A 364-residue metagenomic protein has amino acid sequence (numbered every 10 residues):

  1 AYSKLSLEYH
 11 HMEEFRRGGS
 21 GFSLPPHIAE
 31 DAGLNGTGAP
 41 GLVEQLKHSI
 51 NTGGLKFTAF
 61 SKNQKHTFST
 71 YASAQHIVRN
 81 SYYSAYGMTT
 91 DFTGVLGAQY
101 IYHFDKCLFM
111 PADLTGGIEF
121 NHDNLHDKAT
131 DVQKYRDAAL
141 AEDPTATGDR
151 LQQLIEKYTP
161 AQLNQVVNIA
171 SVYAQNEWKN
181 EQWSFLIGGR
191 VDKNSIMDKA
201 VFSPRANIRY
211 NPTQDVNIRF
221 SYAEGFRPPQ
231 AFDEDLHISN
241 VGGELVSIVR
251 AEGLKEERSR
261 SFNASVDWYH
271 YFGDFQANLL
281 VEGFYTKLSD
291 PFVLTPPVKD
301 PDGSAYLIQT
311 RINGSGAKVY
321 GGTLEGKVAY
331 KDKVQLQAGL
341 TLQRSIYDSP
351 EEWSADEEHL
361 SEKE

Functional and structural regions predicted by a protein language model:
A1, N63-M88, L163-S195, K199-R205 (+3 more regions): Surface-exposed extracellular loop regions of Gram-negative outer-membrane beta-barrel proteins
Y2-F60, A72-T93: Flexible loop and strand-edge segments within Gram-negative outer membrane beta-barrel domains
Y2-L7, N63-F68, C107-A112, Q182-F185 (+3 more regions): Repeated loop/turn-to-beta-strand initiation elements of outer-membrane beta-barrel proteins
L7-E13, T70-H76, G116-H122, I187-V191 (+6 more regions): Transmembrane beta-barrel strands of outer-membrane/channel proteins
L34-G54, G87-S184, Y222, S315-Y320: Outer-membrane beta-barrel transmembrane domain signature of Gram-negative proteins, especially the mid-to-C-terminal
V43-S49, A85-G94, A161-N168, N194-A200 (+4 more regions): Replace "Gram-negative outer membrane beta-barrel proteins" with "bacterial and organellar outer membrane beta-barrel
K65-S73, I77-R79, N211, R219 (+2 more regions): Membrane-embedded beta-barrel scaffold of Gram-negative outer-membrane proteins
K179-S184, L279, F284-K287, Y306-E364: Gram-negative outer-membrane beta-barrel transporters
